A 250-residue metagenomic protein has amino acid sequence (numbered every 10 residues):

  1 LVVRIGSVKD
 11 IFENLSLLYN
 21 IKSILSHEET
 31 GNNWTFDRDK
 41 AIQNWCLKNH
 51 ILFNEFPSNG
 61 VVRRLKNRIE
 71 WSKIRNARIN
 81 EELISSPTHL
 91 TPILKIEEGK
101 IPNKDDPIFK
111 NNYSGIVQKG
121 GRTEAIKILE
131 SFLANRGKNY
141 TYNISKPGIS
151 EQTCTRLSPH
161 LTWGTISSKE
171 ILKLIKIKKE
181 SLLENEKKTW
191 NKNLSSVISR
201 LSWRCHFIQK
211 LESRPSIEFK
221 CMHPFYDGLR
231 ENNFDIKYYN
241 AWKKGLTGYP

Functional and structural regions predicted by a protein language model:
L1, T30-G31, S145, K244: A generic structural signal for short
L1-V8, K237-A241: Acidic/glycine-enriched edge-of-secondary-structure segments
S7-K127: Beta-rich, aromatic/charged-enriched effector core domains that present basic-aromatic interfaces for binding
E130-P250: Gly/Thr-rich phosphate-binding loop signature of adenosyl cofactor/nucleotide-binding cores
